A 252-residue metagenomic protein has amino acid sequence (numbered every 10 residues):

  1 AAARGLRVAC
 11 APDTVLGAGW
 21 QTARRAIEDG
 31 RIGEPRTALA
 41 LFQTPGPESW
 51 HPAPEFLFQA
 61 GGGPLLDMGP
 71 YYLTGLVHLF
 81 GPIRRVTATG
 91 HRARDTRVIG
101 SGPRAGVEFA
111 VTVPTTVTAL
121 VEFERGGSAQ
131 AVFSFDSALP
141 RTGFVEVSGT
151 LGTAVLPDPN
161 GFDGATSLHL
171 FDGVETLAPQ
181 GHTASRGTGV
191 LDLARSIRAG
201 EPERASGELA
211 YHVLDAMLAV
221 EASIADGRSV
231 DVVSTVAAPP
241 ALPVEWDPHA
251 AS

Functional and structural regions predicted by a protein language model:
R4-A9, T14-A110, G227: Predominantly a Rossmann-like dinucleotide-binding segment in NAD(P)-dependent oxidoreductases
C10, P35, W50, A178 (+2 more regions): Short, hydrophobic secondary-structure boundary micro-motifs
A18, T142, T188, A205: Residue-level signal for the nucleotide or nucleotide-sugar donor/cofactor binding architecture
T74-G161, V190-E201, A219-V220, T235-S252: Contiguous beta-strand/loop segments that form the cofactor/metal-binding neighborhood of enzyme cores
V145, G161-G173: Short polybasic amphipathic segments
E175-P179, R195-V213, V230: Glycine- and charged-residue-rich phosphate/anionic-cofactor binding loop of Rossmann-like
Q180-V190: Active-site loop of classical SDR/Rossmann-like NAD(P)-dependent oxidoreductases, centered on the catalytic Tyr-X3-Lys
A216-D226: Short arginine-rich
